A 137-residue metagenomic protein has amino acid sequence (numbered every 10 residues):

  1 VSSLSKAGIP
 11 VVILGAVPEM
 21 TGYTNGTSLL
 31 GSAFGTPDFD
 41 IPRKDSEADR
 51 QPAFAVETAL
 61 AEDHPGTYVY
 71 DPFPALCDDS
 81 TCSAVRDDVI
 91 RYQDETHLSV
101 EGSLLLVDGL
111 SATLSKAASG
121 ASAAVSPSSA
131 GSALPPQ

Functional and structural regions predicted by a protein language model:
V1-Q137: Extracellular glycan-modifying ectodomains
